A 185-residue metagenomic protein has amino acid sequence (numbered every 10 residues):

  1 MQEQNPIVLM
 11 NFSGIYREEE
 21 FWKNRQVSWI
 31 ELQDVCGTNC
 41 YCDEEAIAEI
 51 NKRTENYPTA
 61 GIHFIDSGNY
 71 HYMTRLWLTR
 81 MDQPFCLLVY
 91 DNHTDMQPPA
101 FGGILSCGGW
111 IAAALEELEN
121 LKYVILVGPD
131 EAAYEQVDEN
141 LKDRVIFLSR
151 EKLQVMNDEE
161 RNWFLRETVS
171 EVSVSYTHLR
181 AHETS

Functional and structural regions predicted by a protein language model:
M1-D43: N-terminal glycine-rich anion-binding loop in soluble enzyme alpha/beta folds
P6-V8, G61, C86-L88, E171: Structural motif
V8-M10, L88, I125-V127, I146-L148: Hydrophobic/aromatic beta-strand patches that form the interior of the parallel beta-sheet core in alpha/beta enzyme
Y16-E20, A132-V137: Short, charged/polar "capping" segments at the starts of alpha-helices and the immediately preceding loops
E31-A60, S67: Active-site-flanking structural segment that lines cofactor/substrate pockets
H63-A132: Active-site histidine-anchored catalytic micro-motif
G103-E116, E131-A133, F147-S170: Active-site glycine-rich loop that binds ribose-phosphate moieties when present
T177-T184: Conserved small/polar residues in nucleotide/adenosyl-binding loops
